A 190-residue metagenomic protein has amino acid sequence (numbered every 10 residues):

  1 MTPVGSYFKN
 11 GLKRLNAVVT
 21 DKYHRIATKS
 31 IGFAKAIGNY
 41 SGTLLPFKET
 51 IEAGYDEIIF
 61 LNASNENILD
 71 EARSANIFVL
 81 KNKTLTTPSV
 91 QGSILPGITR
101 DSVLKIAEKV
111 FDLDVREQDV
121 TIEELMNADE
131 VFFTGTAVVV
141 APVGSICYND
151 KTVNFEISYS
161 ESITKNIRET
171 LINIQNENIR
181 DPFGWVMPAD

Functional and structural regions predicted by a protein language model:
M1-D190: Helix-start/capping segments and mature chain N-termini
